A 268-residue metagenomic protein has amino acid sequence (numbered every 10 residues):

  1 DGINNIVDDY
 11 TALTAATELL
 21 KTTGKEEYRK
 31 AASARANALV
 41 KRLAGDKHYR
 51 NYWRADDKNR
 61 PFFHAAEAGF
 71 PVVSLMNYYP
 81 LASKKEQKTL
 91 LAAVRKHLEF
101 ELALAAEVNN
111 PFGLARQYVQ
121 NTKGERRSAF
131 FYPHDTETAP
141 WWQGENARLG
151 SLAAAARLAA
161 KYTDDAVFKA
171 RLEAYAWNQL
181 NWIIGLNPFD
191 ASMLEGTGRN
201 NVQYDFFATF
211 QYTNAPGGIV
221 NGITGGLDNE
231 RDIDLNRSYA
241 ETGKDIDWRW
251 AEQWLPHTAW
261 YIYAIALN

Functional and structural regions predicted by a protein language model:
D9-A34, A38, K58-A106, Q120-N268: Aromatic (Trp/Tyr) and acidic
K25, D46-Y49, A115, N236: Generic intrinsically disordered, low-complexity segments enriched for polar/acidic and small residues
K41-R50, A191-L194: Boundary/linker segments of alpha-helical solenoid repeat arrays
W53-R54: Extended charged low-complexity segments that act as oligomerization/scaffolding linkers
V108-R116: Extended alpha-helical scaffold regions
